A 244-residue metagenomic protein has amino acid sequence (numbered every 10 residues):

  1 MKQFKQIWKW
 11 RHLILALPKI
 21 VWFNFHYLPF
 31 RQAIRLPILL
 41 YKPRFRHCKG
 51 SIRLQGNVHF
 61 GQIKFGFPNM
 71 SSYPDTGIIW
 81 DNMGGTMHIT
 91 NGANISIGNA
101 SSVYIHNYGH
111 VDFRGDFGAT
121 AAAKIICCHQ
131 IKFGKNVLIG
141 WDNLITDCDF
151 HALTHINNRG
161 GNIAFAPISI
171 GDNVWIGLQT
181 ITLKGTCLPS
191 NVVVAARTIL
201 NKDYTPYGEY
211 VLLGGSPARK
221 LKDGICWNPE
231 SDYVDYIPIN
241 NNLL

Functional and structural regions predicted by a protein language model:
M1-T146, P167, G171-N173, T180-T182 (+3 more regions): Domain-scale signature associated with acetyltransferase and cell-envelope carbohydrate enzymes
I145, F150-H155: Short helix-loop boundary/capping segments
F150-H151, T198-I199, T205: Flexible glycine-rich beta->alpha loop in the catalytic core of nucleotide-sugar glycosyltransferases
H155-R159, I225: Short acidic, glycine/proline-rich loop/turn micro-motifs
R159-I168: A short acidic, glycine-rich active-site loop that binds or catalyzes chemistry on phosphate/adenosine moieties
G177-L178, L183, A196-R197: Conserved beta-strand->loop/alpha-helix structural units within folded catalytic cores of enzymes with alpha/beta
T186: Short beta-to-alpha loop/turn elements within the nucleotide-binding domains of ABC transporters
